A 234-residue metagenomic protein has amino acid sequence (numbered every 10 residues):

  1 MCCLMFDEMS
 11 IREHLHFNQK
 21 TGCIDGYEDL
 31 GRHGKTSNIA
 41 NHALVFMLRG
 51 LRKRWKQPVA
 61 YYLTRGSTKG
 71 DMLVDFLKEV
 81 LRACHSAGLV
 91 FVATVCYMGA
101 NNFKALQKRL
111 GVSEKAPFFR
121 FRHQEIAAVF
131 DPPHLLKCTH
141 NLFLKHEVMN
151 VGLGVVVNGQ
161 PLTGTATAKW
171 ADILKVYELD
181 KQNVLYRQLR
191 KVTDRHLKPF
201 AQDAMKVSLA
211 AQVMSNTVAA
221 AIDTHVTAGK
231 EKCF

Functional and structural regions predicted by a protein language model:
M1-R52: Structured nucleic-acid-interacting core domains from mobile-element enzymes and related host factors, especially RNase
K35, R52-F234: Non-catalytic regulatory appendages
